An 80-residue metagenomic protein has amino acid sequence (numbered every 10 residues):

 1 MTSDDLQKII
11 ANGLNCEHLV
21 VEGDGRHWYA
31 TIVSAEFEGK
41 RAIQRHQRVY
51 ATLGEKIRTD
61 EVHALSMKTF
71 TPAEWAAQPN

Functional and structural regions predicted by a protein language model:
M1-N80: N-terminal, polar/charged subdomain of small-to-medium soluble alpha/beta proteins
